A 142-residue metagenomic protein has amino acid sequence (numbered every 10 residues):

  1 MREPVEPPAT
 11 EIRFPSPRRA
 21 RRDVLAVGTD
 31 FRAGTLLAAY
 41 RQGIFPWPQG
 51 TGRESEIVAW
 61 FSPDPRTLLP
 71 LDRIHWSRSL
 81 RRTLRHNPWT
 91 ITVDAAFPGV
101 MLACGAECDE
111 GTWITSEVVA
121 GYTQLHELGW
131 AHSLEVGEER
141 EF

Functional and structural regions predicted by a protein language model:
M1-F142: N-acyltransferase acceptor-side catalytic subdomain
